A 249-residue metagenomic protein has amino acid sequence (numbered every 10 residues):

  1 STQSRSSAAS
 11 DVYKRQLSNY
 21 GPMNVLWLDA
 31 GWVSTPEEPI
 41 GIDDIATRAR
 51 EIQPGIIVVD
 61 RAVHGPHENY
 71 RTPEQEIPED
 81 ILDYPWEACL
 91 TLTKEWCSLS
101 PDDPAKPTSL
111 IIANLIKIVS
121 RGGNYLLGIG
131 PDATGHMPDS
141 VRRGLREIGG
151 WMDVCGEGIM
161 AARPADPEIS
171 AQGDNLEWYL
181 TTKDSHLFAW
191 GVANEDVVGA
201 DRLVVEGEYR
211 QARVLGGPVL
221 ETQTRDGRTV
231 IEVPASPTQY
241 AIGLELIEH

Functional and structural regions predicted by a protein language model:
S1-A9, Y13: Single conserved hydrophobic/aromatic residue that forms the stacking wall/gate of nucleotide- or nucleobase-binding
S10-H249: Mature catalytic domains of secreted/periplasmic carbohydrate-active enzymes
